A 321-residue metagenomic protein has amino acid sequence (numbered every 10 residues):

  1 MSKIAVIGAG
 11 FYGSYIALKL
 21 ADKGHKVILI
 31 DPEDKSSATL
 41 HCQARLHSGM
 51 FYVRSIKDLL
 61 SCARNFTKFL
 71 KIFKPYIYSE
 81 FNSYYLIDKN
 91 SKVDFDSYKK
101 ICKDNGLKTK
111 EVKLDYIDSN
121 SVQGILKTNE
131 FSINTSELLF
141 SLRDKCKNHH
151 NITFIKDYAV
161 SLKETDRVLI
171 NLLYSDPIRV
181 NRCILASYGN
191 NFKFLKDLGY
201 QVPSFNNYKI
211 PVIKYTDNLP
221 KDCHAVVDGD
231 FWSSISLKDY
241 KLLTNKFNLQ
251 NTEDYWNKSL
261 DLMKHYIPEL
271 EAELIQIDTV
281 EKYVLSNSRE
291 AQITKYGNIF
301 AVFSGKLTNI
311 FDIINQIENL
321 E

Functional and structural regions predicted by a protein language model:
S2-I28: N-terminal Rossmann-like FAD-binding beta1-loop-alpha1 element of flavoenzymes
A21-C42: Glycine-rich FAD pyrophosphate-binding loop
S37, D176-P177, N181-D222, E253 (+1 more regions): Central helical "cap/lid" subdomain
Q43-V122: Dinucleotide-binding Rossmann-like beta1-alpha1 core, especially the glycine-rich loop that anchors the ADP
I77-L86, E111-H149, G297-S304: Helix-loop-beta segment of a Rossmann-like dinucleotide-binding subdomain
N151-L169: A conserved short coil-to-beta-strand element within the FAD-binding core of flavoproteins
P220-S288: Active-site lid/adjacent beta-loop-alpha segment flanking the redox-cofactor pocket in flavoenzymes
I267-E321: C-terminal catalytic lobe of FAD-dependent flavoproteins
